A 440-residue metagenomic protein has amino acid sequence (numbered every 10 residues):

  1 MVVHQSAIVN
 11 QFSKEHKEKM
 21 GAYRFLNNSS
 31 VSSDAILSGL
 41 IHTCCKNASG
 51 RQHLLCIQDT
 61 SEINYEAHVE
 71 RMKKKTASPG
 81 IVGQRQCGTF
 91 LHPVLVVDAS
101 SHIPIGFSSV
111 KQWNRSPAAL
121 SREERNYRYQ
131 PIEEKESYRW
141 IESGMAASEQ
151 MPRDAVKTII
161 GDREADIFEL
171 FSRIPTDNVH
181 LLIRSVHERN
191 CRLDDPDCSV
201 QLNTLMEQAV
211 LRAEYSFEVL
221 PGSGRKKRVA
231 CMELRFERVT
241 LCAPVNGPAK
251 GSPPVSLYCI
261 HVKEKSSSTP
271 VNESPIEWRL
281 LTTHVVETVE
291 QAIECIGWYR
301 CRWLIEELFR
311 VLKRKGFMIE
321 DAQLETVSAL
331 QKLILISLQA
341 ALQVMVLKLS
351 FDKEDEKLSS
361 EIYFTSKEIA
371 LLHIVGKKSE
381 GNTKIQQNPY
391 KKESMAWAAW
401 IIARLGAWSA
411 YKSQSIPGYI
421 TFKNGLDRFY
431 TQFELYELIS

Functional and structural regions predicted by a protein language model:
M1-K73, I81, C87-F90, L95-S440: Single, function-defining residue in the core of a domain
